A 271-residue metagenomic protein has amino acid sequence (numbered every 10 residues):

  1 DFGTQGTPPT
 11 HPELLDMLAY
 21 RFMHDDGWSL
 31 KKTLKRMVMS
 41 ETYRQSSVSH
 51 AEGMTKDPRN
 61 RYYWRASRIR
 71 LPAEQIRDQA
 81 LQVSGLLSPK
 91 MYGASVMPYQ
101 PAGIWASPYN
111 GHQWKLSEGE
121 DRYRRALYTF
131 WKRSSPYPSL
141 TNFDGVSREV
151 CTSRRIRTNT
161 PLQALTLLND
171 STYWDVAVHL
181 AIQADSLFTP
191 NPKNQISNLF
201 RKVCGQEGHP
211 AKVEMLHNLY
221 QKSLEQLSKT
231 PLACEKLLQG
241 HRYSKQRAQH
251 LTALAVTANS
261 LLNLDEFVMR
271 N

Functional and structural regions predicted by a protein language model:
D1-E118, S147-R155, L168-Q239, K245-Q249 (+1 more regions): Primarily short, surface-exposed interaction patches in extracytoplasmic proteins
L14, I76, Y123, T160-P161 (+1 more regions): Catalytic-loop motifs flanking and including active-site residues across diverse enzymes
Q100, R122, T129: Active-site core of glycosidic bond-cleaving carbohydrate-active enzymes
H112-S117, R122-R125, T141: Elongated scaffold/linker segments in the mid-to-C-terminal portions of large proteins
R125-Q163: Active-site beta-strand/loop architecture of penicillin-binding DD-peptidases
A258: Aromatic-residue-lined binding/catalytic grooves and analogous aromatic/hydrophobic interfacial grooves in multimeric
